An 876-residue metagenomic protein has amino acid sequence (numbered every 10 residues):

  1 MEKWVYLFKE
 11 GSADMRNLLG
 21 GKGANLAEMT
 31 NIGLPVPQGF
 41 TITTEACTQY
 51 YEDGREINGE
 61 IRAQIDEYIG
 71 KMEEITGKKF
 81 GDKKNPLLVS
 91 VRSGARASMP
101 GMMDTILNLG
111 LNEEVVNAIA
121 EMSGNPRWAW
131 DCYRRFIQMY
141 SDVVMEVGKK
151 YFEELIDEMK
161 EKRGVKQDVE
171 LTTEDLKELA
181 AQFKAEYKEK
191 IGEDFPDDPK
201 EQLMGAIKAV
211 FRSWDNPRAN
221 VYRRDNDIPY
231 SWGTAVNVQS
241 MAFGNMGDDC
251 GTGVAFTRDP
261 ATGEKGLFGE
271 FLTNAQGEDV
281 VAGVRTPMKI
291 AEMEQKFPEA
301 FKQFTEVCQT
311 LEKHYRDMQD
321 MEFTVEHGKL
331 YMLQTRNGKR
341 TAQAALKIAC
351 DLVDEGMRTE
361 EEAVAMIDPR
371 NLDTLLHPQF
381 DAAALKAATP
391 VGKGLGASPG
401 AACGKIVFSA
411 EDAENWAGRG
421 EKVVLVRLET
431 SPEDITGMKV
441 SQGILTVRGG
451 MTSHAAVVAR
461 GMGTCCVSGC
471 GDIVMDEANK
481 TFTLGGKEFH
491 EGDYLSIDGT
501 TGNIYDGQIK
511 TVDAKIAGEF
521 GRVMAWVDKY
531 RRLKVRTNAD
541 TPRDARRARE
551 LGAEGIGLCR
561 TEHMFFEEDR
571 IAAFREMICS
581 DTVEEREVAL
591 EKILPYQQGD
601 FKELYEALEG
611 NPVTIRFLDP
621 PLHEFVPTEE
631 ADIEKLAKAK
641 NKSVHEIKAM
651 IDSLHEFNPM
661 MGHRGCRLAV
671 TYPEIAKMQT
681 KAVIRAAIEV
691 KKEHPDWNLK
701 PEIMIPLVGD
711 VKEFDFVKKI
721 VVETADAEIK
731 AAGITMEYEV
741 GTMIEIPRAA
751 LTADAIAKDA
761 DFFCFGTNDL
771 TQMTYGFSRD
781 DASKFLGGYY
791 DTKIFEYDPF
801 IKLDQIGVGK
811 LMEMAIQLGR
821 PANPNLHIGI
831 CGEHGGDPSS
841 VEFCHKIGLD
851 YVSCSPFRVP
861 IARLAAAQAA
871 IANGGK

Functional and structural regions predicted by a protein language model:
M1-A388, E421-V424, S431-T436, Q442 (+11 more regions): Nucleotide/phosphate-binding sheet-loop regions of phosphoryl- and nucleotidyl-transfer enzymes
F40, V447-G449, S468-G471, C559 (+2 more regions): Short beta->alpha connector loops at strand-helix junctions that form conserved, small/polar/Pro-enriched
R92, I516, W526-K876: Conserved alpha/beta-domain cores
R258, E312-Y315, A410, E414 (+5 more regions): Structural motif corresponding to the C-terminal cap of alpha-helices
K329-Y331, L428-K439, G443-L445, M451-V457 (+6 more regions): Glycine-rich phosphate/ribose-binding loops and adjacent secondary-structure elements that form binding surfaces
L333-T335, H490-N538, D544: C-terminal domain-closing interface element
M357-V440, N503-I504, Q508-I509, F520 (+2 more regions): Protease-associated
